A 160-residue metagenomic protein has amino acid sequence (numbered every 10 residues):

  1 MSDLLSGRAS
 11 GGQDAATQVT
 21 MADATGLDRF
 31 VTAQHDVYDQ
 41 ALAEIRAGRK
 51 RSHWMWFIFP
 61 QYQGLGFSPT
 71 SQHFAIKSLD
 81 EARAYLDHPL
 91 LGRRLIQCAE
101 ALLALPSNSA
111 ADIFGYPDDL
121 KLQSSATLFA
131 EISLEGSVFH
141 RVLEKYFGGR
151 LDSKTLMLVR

Functional and structural regions predicted by a protein language model:
S2-D39, T155: Extreme N-terminal tail/first-helix region
T32-E44, L102-A110: Short amphipathic alpha-helical segments and their helix-coil junctions
L42, R83, A126-T127, E144: Amphipathic alpha-helical segments within well-ordered protein domains
E44-L79: Hydrophobic/aromatic-rich, well-ordered segments within soluble, folded domains that form packed cores
G64-T70, A130-F139: Short helix-capping/linker segments at secondary-structure and domain boundaries
A75-R94, S153, R160: C-terminal end-helix/capping segment
A84-F129: Mid-chain, well-packed structural core segment of small domains
I132-R160: Charged phosphate-binding loop/patch that engages nucleotide di/tri-phosphates or the phosphate backbone of nucleic
